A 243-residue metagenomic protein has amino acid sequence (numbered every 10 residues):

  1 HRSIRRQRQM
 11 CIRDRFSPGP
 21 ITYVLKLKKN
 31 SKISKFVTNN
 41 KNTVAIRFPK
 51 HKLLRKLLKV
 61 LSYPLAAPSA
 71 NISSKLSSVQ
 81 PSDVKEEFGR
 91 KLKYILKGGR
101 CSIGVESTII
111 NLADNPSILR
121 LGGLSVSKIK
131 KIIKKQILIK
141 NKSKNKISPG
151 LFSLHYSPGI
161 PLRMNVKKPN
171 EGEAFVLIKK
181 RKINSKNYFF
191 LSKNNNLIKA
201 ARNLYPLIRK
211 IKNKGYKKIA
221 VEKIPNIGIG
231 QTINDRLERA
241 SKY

Functional and structural regions predicted by a protein language model:
R6-Q9, R13-Y243: Active-site-adjacent structural elements in enzyme catalytic cores
